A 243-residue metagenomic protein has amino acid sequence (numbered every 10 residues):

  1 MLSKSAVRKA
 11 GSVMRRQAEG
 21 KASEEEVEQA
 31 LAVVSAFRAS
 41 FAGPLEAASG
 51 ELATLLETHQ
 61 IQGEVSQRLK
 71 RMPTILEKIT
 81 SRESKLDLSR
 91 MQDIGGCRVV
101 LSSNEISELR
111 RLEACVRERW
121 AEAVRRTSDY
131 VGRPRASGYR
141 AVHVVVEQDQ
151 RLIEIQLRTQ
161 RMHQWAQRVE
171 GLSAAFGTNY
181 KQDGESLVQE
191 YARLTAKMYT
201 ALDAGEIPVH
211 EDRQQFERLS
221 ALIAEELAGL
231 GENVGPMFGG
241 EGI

Functional and structural regions predicted by a protein language model:
M1-V34, R38-S40, R151-I243: An acidic, glycine-/histidine-flanked metal-binding catalytic module
Q29-S81: Surface-exposed, low-hydrophobicity interaction/linker segments
S81-Q92: Short, flexible, solvent-exposed loop/turn segments with mixed acidic/basic and small polar residues
S89, W120-A123, T178: Basic nucleic-acid-binding interfaces
Q92-I94, Y139: Short Gly/Ser/Thr- and Asp/Glu-enriched loop/turn motifs at secondary-structure junctions
V99-N104: Short beta-strand-to-loop capping motifs
E105-R111: Short, conserved charged micro-motifs
E113-Q148, L152: Short Gly/Thr-rich strand-loop-strand
